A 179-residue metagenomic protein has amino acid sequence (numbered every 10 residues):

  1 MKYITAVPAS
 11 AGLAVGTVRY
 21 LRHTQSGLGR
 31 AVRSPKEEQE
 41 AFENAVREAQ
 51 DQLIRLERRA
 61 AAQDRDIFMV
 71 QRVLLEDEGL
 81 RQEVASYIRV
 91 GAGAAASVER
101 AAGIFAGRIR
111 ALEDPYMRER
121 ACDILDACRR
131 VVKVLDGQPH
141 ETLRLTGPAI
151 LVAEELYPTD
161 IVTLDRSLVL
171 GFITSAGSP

Functional and structural regions predicted by a protein language model:
M1-P179: Non-catalytic, soluble scaffold/interaction modules
